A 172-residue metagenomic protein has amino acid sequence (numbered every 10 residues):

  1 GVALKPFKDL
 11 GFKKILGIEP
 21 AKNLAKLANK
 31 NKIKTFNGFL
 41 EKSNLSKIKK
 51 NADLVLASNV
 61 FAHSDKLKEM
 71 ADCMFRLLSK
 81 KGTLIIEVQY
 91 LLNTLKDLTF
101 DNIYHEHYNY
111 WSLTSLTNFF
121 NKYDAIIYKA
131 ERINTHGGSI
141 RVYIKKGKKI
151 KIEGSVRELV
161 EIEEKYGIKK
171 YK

Functional and structural regions predicted by a protein language model:
G1-K13: Conserved SAM-binding loop of SAM-dependent methyltransferases across substrates and taxa, primarily the Class I
K13-E19: Conserved SAM-binding motif I beta-strand of class I
A21-N23: Conserved SAM/SAH-binding beta-strand->alpha-helix loop
N29-K47: Conserved SAM-binding strand-loop segment of SAM-dependent methyltransferases
L45-V55: A short acidic, Gly/Pro-enriched loop at the edge of an enzyme's catalytic core that lines a small-molecule cofactor
K68-I85: A short glycine-rich, Lys/Arg-flanked "PGG" loop and its adjoining helix->strand segment in the class I
I86-N109, L113-S115: Short, glycine-/aromatic-enriched active-site segment of Class I SAM-dependent methyltransferases
H136-K172: Flexible, glycine-/basic-rich loop-and-beta segments that form/coincide with the SAM-dependent methyltransferase
